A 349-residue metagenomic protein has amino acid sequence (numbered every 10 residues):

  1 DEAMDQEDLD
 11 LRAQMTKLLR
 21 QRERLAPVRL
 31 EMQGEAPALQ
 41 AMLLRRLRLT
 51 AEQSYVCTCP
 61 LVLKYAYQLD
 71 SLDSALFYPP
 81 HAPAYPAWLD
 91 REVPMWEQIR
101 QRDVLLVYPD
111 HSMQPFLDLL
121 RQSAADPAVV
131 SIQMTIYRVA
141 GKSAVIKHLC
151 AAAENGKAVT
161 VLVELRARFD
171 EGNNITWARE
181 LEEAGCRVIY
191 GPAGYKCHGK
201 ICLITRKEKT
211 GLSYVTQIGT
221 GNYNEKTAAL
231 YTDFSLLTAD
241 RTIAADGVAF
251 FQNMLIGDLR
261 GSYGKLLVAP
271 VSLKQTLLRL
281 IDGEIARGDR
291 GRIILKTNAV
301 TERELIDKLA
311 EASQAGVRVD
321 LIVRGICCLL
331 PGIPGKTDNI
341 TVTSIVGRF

Functional and structural regions predicted by a protein language model:
D1-I293, E311-A315, C327-F349: N-terminal localization/anchoring segments of enzymes in phospholipid and broader phosphate metabolism
N298: Cofactor-pocket helix-loop regions in the catalytic cores of large enzyme subunits
R318-I322: Hydrophobic alpha/beta core scaffold segments
